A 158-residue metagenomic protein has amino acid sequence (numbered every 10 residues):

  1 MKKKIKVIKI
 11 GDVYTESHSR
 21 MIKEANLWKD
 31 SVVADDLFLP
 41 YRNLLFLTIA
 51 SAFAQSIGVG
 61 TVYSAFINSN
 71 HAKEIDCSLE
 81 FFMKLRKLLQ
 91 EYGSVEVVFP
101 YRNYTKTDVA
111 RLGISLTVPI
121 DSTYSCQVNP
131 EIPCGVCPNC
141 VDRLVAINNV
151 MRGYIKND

Functional and structural regions predicted by a protein language model:
M1-T117: ATP-dependent adenylation/nucleotidyltransferase module used to activate substrates
L44, T48, S122-V145: Local cysteine-cluster metal-coordination motifs and their immediate loop/turn environment, predominantly Fe-S cluster
V62, E74, V97, S125 (+2 more regions): Short linear functional motifs in flexible/disordered or boundary regions
N70, I147-N148: Glycine-rich nucleotide phosphate-binding loop and flanking beta-alpha elements of Rossmann-like dinucleotide-binding
N129-P130, M151-D158: Short cysteine/histidine-rich metal-coordination sites, predominantly Zn2+-binding motifs
